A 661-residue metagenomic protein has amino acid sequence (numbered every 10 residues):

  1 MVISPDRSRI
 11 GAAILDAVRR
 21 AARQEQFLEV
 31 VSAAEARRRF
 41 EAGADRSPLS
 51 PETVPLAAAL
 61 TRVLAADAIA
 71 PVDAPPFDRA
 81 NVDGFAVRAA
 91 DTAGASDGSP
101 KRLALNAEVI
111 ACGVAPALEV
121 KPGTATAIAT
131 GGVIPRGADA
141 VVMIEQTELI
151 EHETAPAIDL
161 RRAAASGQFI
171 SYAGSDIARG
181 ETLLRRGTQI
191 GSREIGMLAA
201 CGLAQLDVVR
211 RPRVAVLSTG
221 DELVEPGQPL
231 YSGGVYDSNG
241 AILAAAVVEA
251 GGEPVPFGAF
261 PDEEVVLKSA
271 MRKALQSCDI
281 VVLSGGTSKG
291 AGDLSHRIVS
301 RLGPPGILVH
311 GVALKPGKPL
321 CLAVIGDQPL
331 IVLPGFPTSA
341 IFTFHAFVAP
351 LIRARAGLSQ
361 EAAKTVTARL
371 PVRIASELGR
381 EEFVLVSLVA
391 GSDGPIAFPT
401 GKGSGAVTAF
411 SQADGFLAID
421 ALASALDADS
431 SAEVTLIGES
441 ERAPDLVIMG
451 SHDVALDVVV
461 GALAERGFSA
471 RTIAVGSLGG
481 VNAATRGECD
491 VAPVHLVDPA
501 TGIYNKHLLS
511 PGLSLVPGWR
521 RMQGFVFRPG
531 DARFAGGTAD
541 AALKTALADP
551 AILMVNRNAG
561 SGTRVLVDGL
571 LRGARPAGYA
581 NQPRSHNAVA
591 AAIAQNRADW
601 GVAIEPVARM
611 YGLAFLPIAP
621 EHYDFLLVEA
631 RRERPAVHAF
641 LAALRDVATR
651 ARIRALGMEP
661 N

Functional and structural regions predicted by a protein language model:
M1-S96, L103, A127, D139 (+3 more regions): Short, low-complexity N-terminal leaders and the immediately following helix N-cap/first helix
V2-A34, A204-L333, P337-T343, V458-R466 (+6 more regions): Helix-rich terminal scaffold detector
L15-A34, D67-A68, A86-P261, G391-K402 (+2 more regions): Short, glycine/charged-enriched hinge/interface segments at domain edges or termini
A34-R37, E52-A57, A66, R79 (+3 more regions): Flexible glycine/proline-rich
A443-H452, D540-R564: Short loop->beta-strand "edge-of-pocket" segments that line small-molecule binding or catalytic clefts across diverse
A464-T538: N-terminal segment of the mature folded domain
L513-G524, L613-A642, N661: Periplasmic-binding protein-like
L513-N556, G569-L570, D624-E629: Hydrophobic/proline-rich hinge and linker segments of small-molecule sensing/allosteric domains, predominantly
